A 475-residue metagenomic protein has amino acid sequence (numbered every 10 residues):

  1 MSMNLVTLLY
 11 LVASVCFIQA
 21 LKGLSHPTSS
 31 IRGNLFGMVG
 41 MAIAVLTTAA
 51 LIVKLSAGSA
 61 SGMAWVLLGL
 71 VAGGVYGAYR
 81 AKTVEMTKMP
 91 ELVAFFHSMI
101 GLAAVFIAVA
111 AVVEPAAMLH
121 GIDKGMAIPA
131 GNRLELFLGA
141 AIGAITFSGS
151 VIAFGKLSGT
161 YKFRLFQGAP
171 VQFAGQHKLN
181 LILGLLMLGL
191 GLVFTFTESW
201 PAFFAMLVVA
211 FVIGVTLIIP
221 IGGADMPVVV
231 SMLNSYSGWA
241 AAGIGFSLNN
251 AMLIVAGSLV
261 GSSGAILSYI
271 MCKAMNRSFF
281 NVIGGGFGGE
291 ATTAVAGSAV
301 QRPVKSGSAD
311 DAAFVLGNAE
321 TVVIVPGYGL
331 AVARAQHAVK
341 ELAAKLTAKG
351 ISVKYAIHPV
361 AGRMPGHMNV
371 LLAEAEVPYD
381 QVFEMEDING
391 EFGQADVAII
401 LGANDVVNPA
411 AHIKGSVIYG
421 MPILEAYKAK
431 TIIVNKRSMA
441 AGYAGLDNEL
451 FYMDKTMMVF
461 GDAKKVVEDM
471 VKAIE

Functional and structural regions predicted by a protein language model:
M1-S14, S56-G73, N132-F147, E198-V209: Structural signature of hydrophobic alpha-helical transmembrane segments
S14-F17, V39-T47, W65-G73, G77 (+10 more regions): Alpha-helical transmembrane segments in multi-pass membrane proteins
C16-S29, G74-V93, S150-G168, I213-M226 (+1 more regions): C-terminal ends of transmembrane helices
T28-V39, E85-L102, L157, K162-L165 (+4 more regions): Short, non-helical or kinked segments that cap or interrupt transmembrane helices
F36-A49, A94-A108, A174-L188, M232-G245: Small-residue-rich segments of transmembrane alpha-helices in multi-pass membrane proteins, especially helix faces
T48-L67, A78-K88, V105-D123: Transmembrane alpha-helix boundary signature
L259-A319: Membrane-interfacial segments at transmembrane helix termini in multi-pass membrane proteins
S298-E475: Structured cytosolic domains appended to multi-pass membrane proteins
